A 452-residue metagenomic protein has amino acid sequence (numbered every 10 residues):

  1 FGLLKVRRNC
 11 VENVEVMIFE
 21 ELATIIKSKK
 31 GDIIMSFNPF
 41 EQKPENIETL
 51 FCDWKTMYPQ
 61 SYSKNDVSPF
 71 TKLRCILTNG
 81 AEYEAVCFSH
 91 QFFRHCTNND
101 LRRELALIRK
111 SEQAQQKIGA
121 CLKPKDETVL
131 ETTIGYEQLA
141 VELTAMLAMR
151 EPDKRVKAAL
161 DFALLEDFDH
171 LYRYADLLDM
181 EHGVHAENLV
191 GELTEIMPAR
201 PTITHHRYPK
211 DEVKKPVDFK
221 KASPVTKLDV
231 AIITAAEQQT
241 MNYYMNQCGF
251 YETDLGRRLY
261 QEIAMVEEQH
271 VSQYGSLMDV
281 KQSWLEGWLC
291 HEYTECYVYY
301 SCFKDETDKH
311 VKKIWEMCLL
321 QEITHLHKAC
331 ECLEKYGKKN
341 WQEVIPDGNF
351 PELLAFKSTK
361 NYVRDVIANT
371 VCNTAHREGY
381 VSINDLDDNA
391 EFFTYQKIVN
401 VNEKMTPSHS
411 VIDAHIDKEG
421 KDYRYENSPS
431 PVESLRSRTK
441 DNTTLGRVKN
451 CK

Functional and structural regions predicted by a protein language model:
F1-L3, M35: Accessible peptide chain termini
L3-L4, L22: Leucine-biased recognition of intrinsically disordered, low-complexity hydrophobic segments
L4-K5, R74: Short N-terminal alpha-helical targeting/association segments
N13-I34: Short, Lys/Arg-enriched N-terminal segments with co-localized hydrophobic residues within the first ~10-30 amino acids
G31-K452: Non-heme di-metal
